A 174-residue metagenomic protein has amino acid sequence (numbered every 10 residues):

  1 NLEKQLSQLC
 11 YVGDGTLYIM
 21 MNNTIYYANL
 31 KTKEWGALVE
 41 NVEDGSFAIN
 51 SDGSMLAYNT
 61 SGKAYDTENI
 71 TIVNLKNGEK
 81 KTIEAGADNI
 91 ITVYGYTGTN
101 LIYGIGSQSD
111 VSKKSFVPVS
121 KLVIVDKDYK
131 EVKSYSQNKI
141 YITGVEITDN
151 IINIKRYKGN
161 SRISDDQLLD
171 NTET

Functional and structural regions predicted by a protein language model:
N1-L2, M20-E40, A64-G86, S112-K139 (+1 more regions): Surface-exposed loop/turn elements that mediate protein-protein interactions on large endomembrane-trafficking
L2-Y11, E40-D52, A87-G98, Q137-D149: Repeated scaffold domains used in trafficking and secretory/extracellular systems, primarily beta-propellers
Q8-T24, I49-D66, Y103-F116, K155-S161: Beta-strand C-termini and the immediately following turn/loop, strongest in propeller blades
D44, T60, V73, D88-Y96 (+2 more regions): Generic ordered-secondary-structure signal
G95-T97, L101-Y103, I152-K155: Hydrophobic, aliphatic-enriched repeat segments that assemble into extended interaction scaffolds in large eukaryotic
Y141-I163: Long, charge-rich low-complexity segments
